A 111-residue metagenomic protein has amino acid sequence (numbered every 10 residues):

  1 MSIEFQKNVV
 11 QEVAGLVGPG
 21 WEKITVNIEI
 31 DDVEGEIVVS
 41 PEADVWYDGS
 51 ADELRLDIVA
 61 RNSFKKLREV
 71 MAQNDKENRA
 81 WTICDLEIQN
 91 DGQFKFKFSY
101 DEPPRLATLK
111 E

Functional and structural regions predicted by a protein language model:
M1-S40, E87: N-terminal domain-start interaction segment
S2, E102-E111: Surface-exposed beta-loop interaction hotspot
V9, V13-V17, S63, L67-D75: Hydrophobic, Leu/Ile/Phe/Ala-enriched alpha-helical segments that form helix-helix packing faces
P19-W21, V45-W46, W81: Tryptophan-centered motif/residue detector
D32-G49, R55, K97-D101: Extended intrinsically disordered, low-complexity coil regions enriched in Ser, Thr, Gly, Ala and often Pro
D48-M71: Short, hydrophobic/π-rich interface segment
E77-L106: Short, compact, well-ordered microdomains
